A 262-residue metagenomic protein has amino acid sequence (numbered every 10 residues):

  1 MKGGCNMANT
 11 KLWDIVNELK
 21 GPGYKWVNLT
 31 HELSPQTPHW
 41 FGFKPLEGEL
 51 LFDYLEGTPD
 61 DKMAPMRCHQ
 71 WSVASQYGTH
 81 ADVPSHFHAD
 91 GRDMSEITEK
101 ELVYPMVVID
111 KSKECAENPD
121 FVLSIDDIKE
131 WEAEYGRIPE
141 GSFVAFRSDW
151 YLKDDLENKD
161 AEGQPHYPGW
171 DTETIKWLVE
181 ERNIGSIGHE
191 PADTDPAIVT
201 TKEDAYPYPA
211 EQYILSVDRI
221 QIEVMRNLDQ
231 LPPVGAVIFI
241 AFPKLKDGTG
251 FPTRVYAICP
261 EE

Functional and structural regions predicted by a protein language model:
K2-E262: Active-/binding-site microenvironments in catalytic and ligand-binding cores
